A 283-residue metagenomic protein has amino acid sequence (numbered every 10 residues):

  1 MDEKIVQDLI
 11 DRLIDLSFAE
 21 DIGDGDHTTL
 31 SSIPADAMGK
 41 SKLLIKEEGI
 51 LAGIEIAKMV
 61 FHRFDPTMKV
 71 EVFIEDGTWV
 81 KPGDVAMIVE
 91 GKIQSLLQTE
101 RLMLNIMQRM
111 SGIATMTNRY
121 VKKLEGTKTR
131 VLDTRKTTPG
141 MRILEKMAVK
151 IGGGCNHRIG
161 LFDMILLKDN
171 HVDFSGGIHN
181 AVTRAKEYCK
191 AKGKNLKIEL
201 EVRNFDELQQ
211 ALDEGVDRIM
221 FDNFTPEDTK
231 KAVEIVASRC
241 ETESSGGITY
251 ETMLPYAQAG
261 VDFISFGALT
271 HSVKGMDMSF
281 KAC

Functional and structural regions predicted by a protein language model:
D2-E199, R203, E207-E214, R218 (+4 more regions): Acidic/glycine-rich phosphate/pyrophosphate-binding loops and surrounding catalytic core that coordinate Mg2+
N223, G246, A268-L269: Short secondary-structure boundary segments
S279-C283: Active-site loop ensemble at the mouth of alpha/beta enzyme cores that anchors a bound cofactor
